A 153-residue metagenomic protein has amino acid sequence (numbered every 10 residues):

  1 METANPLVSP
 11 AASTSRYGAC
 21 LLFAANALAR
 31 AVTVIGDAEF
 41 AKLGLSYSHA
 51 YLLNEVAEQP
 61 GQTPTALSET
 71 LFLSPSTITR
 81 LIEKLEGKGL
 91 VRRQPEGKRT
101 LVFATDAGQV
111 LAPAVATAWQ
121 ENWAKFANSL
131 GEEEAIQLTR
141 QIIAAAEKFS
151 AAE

Functional and structural regions predicted by a protein language model:
M1-L43, L101-F103, V110: N-terminal leader segment of winged-helix/HTH proteins
M1-S15, T117, E132-E153: C-terminal regulatory/oligomerization modules of transcriptional regulators
A19-F23, L43-N54, T79: Short alpha-helical elements of helix-turn-helix
L28, V32-I35, E39, L71 (+3 more regions): Alpha-helical linker/hinge and terminal dimerization helices associated with HTH transcriptional regulators
E55, T70: Residues within the alpha-helical elements of helix-turn-helix
P60-G61, F72: Central "turn" residue of the DNA-binding helix-turn-helix
P64: Helix-turn-helix DNA-binding elements, focusing on the entry/boundary residues of the two helices that contact DNA
E83-I143: Charged, amphipathic alpha-helical coiled-coil/dimerization segments
